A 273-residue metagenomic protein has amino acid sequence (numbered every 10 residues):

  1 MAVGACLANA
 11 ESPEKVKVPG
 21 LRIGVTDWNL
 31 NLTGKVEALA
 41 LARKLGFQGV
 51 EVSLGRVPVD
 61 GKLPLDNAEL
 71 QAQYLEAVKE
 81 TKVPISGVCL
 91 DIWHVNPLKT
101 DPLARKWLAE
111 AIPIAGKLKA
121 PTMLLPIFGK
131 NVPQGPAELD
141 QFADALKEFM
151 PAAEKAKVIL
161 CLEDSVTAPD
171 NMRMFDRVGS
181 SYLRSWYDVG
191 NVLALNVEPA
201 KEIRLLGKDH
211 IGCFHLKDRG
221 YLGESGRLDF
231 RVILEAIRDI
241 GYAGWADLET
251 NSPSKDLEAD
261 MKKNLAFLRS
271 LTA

Functional and structural regions predicted by a protein language model:
M1-R22, N31-R43, A168-A273: Histidine-acidic metal/acid-base catalytic patches
V3-E11, K15, E37-L39, R43 (+4 more regions): Active-site acidic/histidine proton-transfer and metal-coordination neighborhood in alpha/beta enzyme cores
L21-D27, V50-V52, I85-L90, M123-L125 (+4 more regions): Hydrophobic faces of well-ordered beta-strands that scaffold small-molecule active sites in alpha/beta enzyme cores
N29, G55, D60, L90-D91 (+3 more regions): Residue-level "edge-of-site" marker
V52-L75, I127-Q134: Glycine-rich, proline-tolerant flexible connector loops at the mouths of alpha/beta enzymes
D60, W93-D101, G220-L222, S252: The substrate-binding groove and active-site-proximal loops of carbohydrate-active enzymes, especially glycoside
L65-A72, D101-A109, G135-L146, E198-R204 (+2 more regions): Charged helix-capping and loop-helix junction motifs
